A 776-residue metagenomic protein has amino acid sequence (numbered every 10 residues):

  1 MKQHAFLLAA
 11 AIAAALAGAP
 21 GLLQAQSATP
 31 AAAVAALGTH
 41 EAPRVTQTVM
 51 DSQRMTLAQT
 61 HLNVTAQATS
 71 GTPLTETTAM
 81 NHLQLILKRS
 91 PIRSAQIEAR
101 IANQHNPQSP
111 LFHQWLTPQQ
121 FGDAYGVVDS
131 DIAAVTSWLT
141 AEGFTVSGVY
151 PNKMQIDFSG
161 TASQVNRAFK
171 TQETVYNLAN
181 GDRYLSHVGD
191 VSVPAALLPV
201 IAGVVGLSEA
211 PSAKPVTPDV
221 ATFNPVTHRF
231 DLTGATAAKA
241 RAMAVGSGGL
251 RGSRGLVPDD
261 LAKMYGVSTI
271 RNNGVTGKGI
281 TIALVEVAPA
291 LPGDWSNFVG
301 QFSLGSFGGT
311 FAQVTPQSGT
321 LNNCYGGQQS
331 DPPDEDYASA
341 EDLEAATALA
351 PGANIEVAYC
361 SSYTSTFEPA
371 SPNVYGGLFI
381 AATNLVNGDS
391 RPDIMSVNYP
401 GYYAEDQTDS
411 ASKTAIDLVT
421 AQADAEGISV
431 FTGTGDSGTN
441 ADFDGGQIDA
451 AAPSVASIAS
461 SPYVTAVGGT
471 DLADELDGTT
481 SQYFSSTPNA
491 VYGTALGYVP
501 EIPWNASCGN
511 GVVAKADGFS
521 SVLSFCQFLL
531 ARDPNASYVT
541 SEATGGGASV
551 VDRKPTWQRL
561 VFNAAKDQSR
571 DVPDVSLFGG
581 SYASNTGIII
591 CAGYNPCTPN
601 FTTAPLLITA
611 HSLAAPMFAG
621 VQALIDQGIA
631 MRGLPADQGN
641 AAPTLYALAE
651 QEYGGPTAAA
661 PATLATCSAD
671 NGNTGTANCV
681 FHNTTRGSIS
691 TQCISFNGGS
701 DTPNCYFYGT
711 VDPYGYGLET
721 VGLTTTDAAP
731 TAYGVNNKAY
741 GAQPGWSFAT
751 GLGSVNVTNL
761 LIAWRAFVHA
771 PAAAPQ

Functional and structural regions predicted by a protein language model:
K2-Q24: Gram-negative bacterial Sec-dependent N-terminal signal peptides
T29-V149, D157, A162-A466, Y538-A610 (+4 more regions): Substrate-binding/charge-relay-adjacent region of secreted/lumenal peptidase catalytic domains
S70, D626-P744: An often Trp-containing, charged/polar helix-loop segment at the C-terminal end of enzyme catalytic cores
S330-P332, P500, A514-Q527, R532-S541 (+5 more regions): Extracellular/mature segments of secreted proteins
E426-I428, G438-D574, N640-Q651: Extracellular hydrolytic enzyme modules, especially secreted metalloproteases of the metzincin/thermolysin-like class
A619-Q627: Short glycine/serine- and small hydrophobic-enriched flexible loop segments
